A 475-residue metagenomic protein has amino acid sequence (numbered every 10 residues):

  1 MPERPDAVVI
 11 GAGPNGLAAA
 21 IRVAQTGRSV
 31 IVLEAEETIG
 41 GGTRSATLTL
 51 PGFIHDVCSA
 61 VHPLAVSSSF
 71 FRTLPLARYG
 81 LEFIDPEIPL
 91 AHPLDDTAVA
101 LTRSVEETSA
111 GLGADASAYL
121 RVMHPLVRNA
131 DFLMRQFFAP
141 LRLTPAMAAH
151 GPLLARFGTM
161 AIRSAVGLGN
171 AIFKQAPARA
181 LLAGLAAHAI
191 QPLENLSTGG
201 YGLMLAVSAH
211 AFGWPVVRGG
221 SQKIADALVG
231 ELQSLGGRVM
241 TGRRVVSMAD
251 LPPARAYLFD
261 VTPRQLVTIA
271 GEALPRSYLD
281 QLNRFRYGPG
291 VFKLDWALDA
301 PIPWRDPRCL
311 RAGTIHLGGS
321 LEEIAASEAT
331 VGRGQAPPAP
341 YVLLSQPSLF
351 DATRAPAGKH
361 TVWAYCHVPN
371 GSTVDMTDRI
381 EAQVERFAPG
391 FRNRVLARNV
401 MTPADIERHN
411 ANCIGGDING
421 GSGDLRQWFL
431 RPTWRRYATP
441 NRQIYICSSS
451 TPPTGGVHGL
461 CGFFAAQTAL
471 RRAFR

Functional and structural regions predicted by a protein language model:
E3-F132, S422: N-terminal glycine-rich phosphate/pyrophosphate-binding loop and immediately adjacent elements
L94-L196: Rossmann-like flavin
E107-A110, R264-A270, A297, P356-Q383: Conserved FAD/dinucleotide-binding core of flavoprotein oxidoreductases
Q175-P192, P338-L343, G390-P452: A glycine-rich dinucleotide-binding beta-alpha-beta segment and adjacent secondary-structure elements that constitute
M204-V245: Helical element adjacent to the flavin cofactor pocket in flavoenzyme catalytic cores
T241-A355: Mid-domain catalytic core of redox enzymes that form a hydrophobic substrate pocket/lid adjacent to a catalytic redox
C447-L470: A conserved FAD-binding loop/helix module that cradles the flavin
R472-R475: Active-site-proximal substrate-binding core of FAD-dependent oxidoreductases
